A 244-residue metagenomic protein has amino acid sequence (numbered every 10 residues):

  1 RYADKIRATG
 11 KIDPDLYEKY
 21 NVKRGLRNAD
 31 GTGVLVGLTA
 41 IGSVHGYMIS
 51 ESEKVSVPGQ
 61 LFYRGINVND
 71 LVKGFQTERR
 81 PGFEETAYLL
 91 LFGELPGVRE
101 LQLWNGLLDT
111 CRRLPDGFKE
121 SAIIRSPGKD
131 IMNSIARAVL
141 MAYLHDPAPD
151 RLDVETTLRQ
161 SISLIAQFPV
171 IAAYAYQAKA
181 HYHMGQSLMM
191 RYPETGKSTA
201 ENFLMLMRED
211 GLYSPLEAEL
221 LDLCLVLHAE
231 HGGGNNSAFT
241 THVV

Functional and structural regions predicted by a protein language model:
R1-V244: Hydrophobic alpha-helical bundle cores within soluble ligand-binding/oligomerization subdomains
